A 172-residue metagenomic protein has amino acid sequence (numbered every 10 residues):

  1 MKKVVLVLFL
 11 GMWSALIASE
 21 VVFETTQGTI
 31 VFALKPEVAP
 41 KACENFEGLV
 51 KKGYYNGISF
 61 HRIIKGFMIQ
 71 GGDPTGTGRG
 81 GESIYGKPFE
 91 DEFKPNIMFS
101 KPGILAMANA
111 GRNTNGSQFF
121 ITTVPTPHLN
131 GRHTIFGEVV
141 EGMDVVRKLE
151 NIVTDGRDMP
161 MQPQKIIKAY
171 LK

Functional and structural regions predicted by a protein language model:
M1-V4, M161-P163: Extracellular interaction modules
K3-W13: Sec-dependent N-terminal signal peptides
G11, A15-K172: Cyclophilin-like peptidyl-prolyl cis-trans isomerases
